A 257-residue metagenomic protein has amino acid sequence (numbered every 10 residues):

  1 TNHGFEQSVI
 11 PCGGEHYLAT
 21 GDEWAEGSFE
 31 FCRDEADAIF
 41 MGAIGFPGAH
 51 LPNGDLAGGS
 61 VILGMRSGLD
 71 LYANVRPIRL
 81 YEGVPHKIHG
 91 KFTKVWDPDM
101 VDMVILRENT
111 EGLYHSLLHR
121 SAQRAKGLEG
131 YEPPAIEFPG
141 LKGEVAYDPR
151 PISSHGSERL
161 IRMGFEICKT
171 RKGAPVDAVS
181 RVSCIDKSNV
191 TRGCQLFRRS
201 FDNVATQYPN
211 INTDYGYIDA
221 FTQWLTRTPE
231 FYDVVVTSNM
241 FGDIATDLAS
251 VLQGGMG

Functional and structural regions predicted by a protein language model:
T1-N2, K126-D219: Glycine-rich phosphate/diphosphate-binding loop of Rossmann-like nucleotide-binding domains
N2-F5, D34-A38, D70-Y72, T93 (+6 more regions): Short coil/turn connectors at secondary-structure junctions
N2-G27, L225: N-terminal beta-loop-helix "entrance" segment that forms/cooperates in small-molecule cofactor or anionic ligand
N2-G4, R33-A36, M65-L69, A73 (+7 more regions): Structural signal for hydrophobic packing residues in well-ordered secondary-structure cores of soluble enzyme domains
C12, I44, L80, K187-S188 (+2 more regions): Short, ordered loop/turn segments at secondary-structure junctions
Y17-I136, A146-Y147, M240-G242: N-terminal glycine-rich phosphate/adenylate-binding segment common to multiple enzyme folds
A19-E23, V190-F201, T226-D233, S250: Short glycine/threonine-rich loop-to-helix capping motif typified by GTGT followed within a few residues by an Asp-Pro
F31-G48, V204-A205, N210-G257: Glycine-rich phosphate-binding loop
